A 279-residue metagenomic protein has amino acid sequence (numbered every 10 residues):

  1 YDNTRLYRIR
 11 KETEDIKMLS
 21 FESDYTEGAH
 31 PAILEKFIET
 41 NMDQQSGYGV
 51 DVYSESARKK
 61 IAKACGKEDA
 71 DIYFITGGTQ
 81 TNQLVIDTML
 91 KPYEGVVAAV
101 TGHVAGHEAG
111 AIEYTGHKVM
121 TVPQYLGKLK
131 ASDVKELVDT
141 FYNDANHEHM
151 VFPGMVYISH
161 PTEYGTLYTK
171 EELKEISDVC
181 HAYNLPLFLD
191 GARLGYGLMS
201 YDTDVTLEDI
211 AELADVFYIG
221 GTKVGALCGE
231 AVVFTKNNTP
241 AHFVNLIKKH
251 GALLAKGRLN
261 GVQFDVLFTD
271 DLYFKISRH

Functional and structural regions predicted by a protein language model:
Y1-K17: Short, Lys/Arg-enriched N-terminal segments with co-localized hydrophobic residues within the first ~10-30 amino acids
H30-G77, V100-A105, A111: Conserved N-terminal alpha-helix of the aminotransferase class I/II PLP-enzyme fold
D69-L90, M120-G127: Conserved core of the PLP fold type I
T88-G106, K135: Conserved PLP-anchoring active-site segment centered on the Schiff-base-forming lysine
G116-E163, Y168-E175: PLP-dependent aminotransferase-class I/II
S159, L167, T206-H279: Active-site C-terminal subdomain of aminotransferase-like
Y168-S200: Catalytic PLP-binding core of fold-type I/II PLP enzymes
